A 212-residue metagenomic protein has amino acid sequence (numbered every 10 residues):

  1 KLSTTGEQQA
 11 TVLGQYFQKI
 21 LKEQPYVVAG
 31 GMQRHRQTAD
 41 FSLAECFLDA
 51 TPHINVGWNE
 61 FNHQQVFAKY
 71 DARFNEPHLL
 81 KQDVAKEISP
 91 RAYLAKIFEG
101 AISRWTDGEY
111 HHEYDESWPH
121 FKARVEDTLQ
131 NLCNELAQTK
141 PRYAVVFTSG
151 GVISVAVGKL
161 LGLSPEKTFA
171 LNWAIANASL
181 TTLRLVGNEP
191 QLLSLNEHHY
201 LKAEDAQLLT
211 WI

Functional and structural regions predicted by a protein language model:
K1-V56, W118-P119, L209: Active-site-proximal alpha-helix that buttresses catalytic centers in soluble enzyme cores
S3, E7, M32, R91 (+3 more regions): Amphipathic, non-transmembrane alpha-helical scaffold segments
V12, Y16, E45, D127-N131 (+2 more regions): Solvent-exposed, charged/polar functional surfaces in cytosolic regulatory/catalytic domains
V28, P141-T148: Beta-strand elements within well-structured catalytic alpha/beta cores of enzymes that handle phosphate/sulfate esters
R34-R36, G150-S154: Catalytic nucleophile loop
L48, E60-S89, P119, N134-Y143 (+1 more regions): Acidic, low-complexity terminal tails and accessory targeting/binding regions of phosphate-metabolizing enzymes
N75-E113: Extended, charge-rich helix/loop segments that form flexible, surface "patches" used to engage negatively charged
G100-L136: Internal catalytic-core helix/loop-beta-alpha segment that presents or stabilizes conserved functional determinants
